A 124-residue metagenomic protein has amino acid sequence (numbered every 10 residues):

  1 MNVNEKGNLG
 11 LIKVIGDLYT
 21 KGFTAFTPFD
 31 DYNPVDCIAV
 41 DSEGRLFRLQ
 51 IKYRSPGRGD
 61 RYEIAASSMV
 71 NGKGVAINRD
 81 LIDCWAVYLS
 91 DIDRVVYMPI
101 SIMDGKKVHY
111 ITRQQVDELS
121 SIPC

Functional and structural regions predicted by a protein language model:
M1-N33, I38-C124: Mixed-charge (Asp/Glu-Lys/Arg
